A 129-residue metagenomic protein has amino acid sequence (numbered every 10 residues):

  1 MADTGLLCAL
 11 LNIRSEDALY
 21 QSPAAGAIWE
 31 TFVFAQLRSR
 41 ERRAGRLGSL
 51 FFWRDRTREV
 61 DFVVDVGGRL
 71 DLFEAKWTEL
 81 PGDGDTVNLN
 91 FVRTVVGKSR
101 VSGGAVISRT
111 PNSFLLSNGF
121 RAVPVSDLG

Functional and structural regions predicted by a protein language model:
M1-G129: A cross-kingdom feature that marks ATP-driven nucleic-acid transaction machinery
